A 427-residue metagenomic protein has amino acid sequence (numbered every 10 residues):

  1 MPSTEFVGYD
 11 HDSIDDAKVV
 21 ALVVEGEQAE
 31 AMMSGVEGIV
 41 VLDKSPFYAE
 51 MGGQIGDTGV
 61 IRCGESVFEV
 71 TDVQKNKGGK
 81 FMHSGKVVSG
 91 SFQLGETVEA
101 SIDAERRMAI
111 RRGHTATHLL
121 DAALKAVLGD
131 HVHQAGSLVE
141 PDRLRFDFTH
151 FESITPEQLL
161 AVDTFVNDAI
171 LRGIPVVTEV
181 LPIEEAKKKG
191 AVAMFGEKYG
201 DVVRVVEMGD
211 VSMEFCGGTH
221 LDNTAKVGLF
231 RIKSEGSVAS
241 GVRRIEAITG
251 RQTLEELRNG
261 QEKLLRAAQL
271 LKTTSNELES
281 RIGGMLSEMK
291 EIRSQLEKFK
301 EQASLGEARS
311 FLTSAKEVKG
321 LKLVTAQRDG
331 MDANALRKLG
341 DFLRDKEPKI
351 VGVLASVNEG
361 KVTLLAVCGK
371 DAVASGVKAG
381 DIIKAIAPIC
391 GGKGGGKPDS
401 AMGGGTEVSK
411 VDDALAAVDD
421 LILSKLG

Functional and structural regions predicted by a protein language model:
M1-G427: A glycine- and charged-residue-rich anion-binding loop/surface
